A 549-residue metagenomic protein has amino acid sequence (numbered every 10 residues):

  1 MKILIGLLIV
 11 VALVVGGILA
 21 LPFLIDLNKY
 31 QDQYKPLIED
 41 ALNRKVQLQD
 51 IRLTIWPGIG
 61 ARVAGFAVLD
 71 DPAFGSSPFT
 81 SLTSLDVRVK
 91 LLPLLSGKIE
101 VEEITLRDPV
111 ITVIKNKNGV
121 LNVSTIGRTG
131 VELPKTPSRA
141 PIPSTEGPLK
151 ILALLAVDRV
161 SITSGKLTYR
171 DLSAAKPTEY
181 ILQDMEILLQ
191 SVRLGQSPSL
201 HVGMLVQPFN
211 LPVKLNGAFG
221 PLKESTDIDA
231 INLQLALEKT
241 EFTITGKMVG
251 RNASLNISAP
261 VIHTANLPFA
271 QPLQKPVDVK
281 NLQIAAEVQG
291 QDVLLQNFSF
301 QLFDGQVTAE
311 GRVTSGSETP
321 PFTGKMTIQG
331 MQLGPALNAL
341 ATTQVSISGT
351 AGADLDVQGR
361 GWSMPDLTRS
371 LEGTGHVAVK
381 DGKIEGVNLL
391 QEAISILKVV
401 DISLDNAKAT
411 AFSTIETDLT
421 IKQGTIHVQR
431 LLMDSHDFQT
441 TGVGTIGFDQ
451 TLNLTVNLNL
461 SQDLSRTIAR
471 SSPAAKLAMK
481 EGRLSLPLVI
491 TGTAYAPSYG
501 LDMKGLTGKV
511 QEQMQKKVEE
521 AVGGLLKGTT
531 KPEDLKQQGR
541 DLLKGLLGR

Functional and structural regions predicted by a protein language model:
M1-A12, T54, Q234, S346 (+2 more regions): Extended terminal
M1-L42: N-terminal type II signal-anchor transmembrane helix that functions as the membrane-insertion/stop-transfer segment
A41-Q47, A73-V89, A175-L188, Q207-N216 (+9 more regions): Amphipathic hydrophobic-ligand
R44, I59, A64-L188, G250 (+2 more regions): Secondary-structure transition motifs
G65, Q196-P198, K223-D227, I262-H263 (+5 more regions): Flexible, solvent-exposed coil segments and beta strand-coil junctions, predominantly the extracellular/periplasmic
V89-L91, D108, S164, D171 (+9 more regions): Residues on the solvent-exposed faces and adjacent turns of beta-rich solenoids used to engage binding targets
V131-A253, A259-P260, T264: Elongated, acidic membrane-bridging lipid-handling scaffolds and related periplasm/extracellular "bridge/tunnel" systems
